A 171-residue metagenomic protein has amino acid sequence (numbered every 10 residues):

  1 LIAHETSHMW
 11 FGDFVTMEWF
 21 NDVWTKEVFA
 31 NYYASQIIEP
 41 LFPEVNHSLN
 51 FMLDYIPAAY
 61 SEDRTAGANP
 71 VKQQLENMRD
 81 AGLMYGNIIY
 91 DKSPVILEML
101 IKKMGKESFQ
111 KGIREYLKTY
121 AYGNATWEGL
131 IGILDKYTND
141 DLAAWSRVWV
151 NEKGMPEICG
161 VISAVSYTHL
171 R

Functional and structural regions predicted by a protein language model:
L1-R171: Hydrophobic alpha-helical and helix-loop surface patches within well-folded domains that function as non-catalytic
